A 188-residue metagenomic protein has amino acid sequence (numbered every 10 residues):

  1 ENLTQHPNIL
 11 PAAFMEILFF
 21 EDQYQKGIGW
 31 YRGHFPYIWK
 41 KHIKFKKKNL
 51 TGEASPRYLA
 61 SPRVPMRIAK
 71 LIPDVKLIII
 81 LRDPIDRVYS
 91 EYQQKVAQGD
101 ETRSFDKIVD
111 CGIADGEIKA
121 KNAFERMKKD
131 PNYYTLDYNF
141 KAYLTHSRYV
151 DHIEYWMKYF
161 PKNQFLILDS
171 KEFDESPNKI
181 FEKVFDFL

Functional and structural regions predicted by a protein language model:
E1-L59, K70-V75, I80-Y133: PAPS-dependent sulfotransferase catalytic core
E21-D22, A60-S61, S90-E91, T145 (+2 more regions): Generic structural "secondary-structure junction" signal
R32-F35, P65, I153-E154: Generic structural signal for well-ordered alpha-helices, preferentially at hydrophobic/aromatic core positions
T51-P56, Y134-K183, F187: Phosphate-binding beta-loop-alpha motif at adenosine-nucleotide cofactor sites
R63-M66, K179: Generic recognition of short, well-ordered alpha-helical segments
R67, K76, S176: Amphipathic alpha-helical recognition patches that constitute DNA-binding helices
I68-L71, F185-D186: Short, surface-exposed basic-aromatic patches at helix termini and helix-loop junctions that form
